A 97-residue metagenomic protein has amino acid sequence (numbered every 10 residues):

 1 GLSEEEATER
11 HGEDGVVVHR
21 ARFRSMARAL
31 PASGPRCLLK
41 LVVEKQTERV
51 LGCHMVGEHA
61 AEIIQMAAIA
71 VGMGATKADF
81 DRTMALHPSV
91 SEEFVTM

Functional and structural regions predicted by a protein language model:
S3, T8-M97: Flexible, glycine-rich terminal cap/loop adjacent to redox cofactors in electron-transfer oxidoreductases
